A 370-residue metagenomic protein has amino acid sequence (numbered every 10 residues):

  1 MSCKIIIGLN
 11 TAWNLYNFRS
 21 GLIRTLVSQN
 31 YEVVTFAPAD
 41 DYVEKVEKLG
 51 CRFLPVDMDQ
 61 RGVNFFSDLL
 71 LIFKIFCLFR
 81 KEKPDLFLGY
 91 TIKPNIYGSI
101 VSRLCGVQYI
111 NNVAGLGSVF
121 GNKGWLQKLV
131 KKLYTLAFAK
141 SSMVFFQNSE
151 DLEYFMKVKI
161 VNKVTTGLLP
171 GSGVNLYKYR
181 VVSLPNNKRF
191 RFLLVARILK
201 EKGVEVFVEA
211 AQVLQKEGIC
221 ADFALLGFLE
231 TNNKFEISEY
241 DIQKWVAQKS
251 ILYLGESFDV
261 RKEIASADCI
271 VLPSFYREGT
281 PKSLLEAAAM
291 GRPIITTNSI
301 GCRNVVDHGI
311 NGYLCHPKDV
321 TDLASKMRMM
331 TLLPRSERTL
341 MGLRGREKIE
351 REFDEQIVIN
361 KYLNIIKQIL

Functional and structural regions predicted by a protein language model:
Y16-G21, F190, L194, L199-V213 (+2 more regions): A conserved mid-protein helix/loop that constitutes part of the nucleotide-sugar donor-binding site
T35-D41, V195, D222-I237: Glycosyltransferase donor-sugar binding loop
L54, T135-V181: Donor nucleotide-sugar binding/catalytic pocket of nucleotide-sugar-dependent glycosyltransferases
G89-N95, V113: Short His-centered aromatic/hydrophobic patch
G227, E236-E256: Nucleotide-activated donor-binding/catalytic signature segment of Leloir-type glycosyltransferases, i.e., the conserved
P293-T296: Short hydrophobic beta-strand element within catalytic cores of glycosyltransferases and related nucleotide-activated
D307-G309, Y313-V320, M329-R335: Conserved acidic donor-binding segment of nucleotide-sugar-dependent glycosyltransferases
D322, M329, S336-E352, V358-N364: A short, well-ordered alpha-helix in the C-terminal region of glycosyltransferases
